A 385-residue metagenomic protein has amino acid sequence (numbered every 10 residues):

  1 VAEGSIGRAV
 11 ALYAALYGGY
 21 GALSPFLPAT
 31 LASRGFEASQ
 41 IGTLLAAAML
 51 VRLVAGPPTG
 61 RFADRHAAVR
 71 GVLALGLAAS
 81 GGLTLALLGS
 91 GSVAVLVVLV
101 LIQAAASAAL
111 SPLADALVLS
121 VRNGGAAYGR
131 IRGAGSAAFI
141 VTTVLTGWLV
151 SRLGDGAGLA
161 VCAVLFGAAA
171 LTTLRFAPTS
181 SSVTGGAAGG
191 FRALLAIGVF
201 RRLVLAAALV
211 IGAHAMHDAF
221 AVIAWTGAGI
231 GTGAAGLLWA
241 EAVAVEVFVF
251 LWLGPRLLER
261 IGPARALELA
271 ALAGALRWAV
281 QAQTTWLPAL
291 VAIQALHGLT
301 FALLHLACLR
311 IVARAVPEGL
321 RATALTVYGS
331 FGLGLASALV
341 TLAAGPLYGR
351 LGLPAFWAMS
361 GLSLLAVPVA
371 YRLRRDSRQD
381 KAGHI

Functional and structural regions predicted by a protein language model:
V1-E3, T173-L209: Juxtamembrane intracellular "pre-TM" segments in multi-pass secondary transporters
A2-M49, V199-L238, H305: Helix-loop boundary and gating motifs at the non-cytosolic
A14, L83-T84, V93-S111, A208 (+1 more regions): Hydrophobic core of transmembrane alpha-helices in multi-pass small-molecule transporters, especially MFS/SLC-type
V54-A68, V150-S151, V249-G262, Y348: Helix-to-loop junctions at the C-terminal end of transmembrane segments in multipass secondary transporters
G71-L85, A163, R265-V280: Structural signature of the two symmetry-related core transmembrane helices
G81, A157-L174, P354-L373: Symmetry-related core transmembrane helices of the 12-TM Major Facilitator Superfamily/SLC fold
V100-A134: Cytoplasmic helix-loop-helix junction between adjacent transmembrane helices in 12-TM secondary transporters
A322-L351: A late C-terminal transmembrane helix in Major Facilitator Superfamily
